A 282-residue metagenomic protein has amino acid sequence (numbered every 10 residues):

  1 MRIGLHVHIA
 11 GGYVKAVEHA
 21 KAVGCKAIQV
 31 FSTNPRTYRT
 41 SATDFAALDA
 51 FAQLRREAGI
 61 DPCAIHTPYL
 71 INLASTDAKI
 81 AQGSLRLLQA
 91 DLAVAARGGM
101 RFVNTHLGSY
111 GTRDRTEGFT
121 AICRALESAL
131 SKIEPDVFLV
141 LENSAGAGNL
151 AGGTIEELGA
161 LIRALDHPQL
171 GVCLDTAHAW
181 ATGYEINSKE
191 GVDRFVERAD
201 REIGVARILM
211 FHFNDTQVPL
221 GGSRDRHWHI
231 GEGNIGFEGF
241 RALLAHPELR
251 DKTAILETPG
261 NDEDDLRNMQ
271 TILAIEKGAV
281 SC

Functional and structural regions predicted by a protein language model:
M1-T67, I71-A90, G278-C282: N-terminal pre-domain/capping segments
H6-A10, F31-P35, P68-L70, G108-Y110 (+4 more regions): Active-site beta-loop-alpha junctions enriched in small/polar residues
Y13, L48, S84, L88 (+8 more regions): Aromatic/hydrophobic pocket-lining residues that form the small-molecule binding cavity in soluble enzyme cores
E18-C25, D44-A64, Q89-G99, E127-D136 (+3 more regions): Acidic (Asp/Glu)-rich catalytic clusters
A20, H66, S84, A95 (+5 more regions): Conserved, mostly hydrophobic/aromatic
R56-E57, L73-G171: Active-site acidic/histidine proton-transfer and metal-coordination neighborhood in alpha/beta enzyme cores
C123-W228: Acidic/histidine-rich catalytic cores of soluble enzymes
D262-S281: C-terminal helical cap(s) of enzyme catalytic domains, especially alpha/beta-barrels
